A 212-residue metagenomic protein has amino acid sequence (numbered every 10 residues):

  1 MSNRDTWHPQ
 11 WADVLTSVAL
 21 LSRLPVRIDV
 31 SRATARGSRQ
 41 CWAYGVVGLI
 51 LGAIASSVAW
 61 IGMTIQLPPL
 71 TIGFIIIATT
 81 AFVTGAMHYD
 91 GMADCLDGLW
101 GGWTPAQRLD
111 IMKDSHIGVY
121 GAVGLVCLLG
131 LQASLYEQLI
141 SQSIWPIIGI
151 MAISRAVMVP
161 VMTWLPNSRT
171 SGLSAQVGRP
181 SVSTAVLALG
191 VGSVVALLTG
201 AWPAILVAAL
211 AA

Functional and structural regions predicted by a protein language model:
S2-R32: Membrane-proximal soluble regions of multi-pass membrane proteins
D5, V30-R36, Q66, K113 (+1 more regions): Helix-boundary and loop/linker segments of multi-pass membrane transporters
V18, G48, D94, M112 (+1 more regions): Residue-level signal for inorganic ion chemistry
R23, H88, D97, V123-L125 (+1 more regions): Alpha-helical transmembrane segments and their lipid-water interface positions in multi-pass membrane proteins
R23-R36, P105-I111, N167-G172: Non-transmembrane, extramembrane segments of multi-pass ion/lipid transporters
G37-A55, G98-Q142, P146-I147, T184-L198: Multi-pass membrane catalytic core of lipid/isoprenoid biosynthesis enzymes
W42-L96, W145-G149, A201-A212: Membrane-embedded alpha-helical segments that form the functional core of polytopic membrane enzymes, especially those
A156-L189: Solvent-exposed interhelical
